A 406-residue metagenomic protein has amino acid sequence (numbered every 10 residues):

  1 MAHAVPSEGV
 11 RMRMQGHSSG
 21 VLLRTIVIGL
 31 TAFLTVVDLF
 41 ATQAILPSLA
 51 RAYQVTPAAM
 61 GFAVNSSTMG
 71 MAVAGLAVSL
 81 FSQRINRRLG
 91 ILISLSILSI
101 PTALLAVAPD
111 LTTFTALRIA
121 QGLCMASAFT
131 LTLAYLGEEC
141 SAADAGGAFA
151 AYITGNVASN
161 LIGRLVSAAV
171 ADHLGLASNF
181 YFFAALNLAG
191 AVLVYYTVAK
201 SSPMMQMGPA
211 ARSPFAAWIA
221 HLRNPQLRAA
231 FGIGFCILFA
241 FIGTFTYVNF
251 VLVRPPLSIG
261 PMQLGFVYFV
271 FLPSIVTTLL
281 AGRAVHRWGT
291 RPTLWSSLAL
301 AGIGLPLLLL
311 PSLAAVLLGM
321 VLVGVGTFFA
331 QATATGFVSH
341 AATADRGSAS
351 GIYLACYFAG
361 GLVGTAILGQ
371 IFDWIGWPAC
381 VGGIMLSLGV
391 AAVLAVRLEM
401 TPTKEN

Functional and structural regions predicted by a protein language model:
G9-S18, A199-F231: Juxtamembrane intracellular "pre-TM" segments in multi-pass secondary transporters
Q54, N86, V107-T112, S141 (+1 more regions): Helix-breaking motifs and short loop linkers at transmembrane-helix boundaries and internal kinks in secondary membrane
V73-L111: Conserved MFS/SLC helix-loop-helix module at the cytosolic interface between two early adjacent transmembrane helices
G75-N86, T277-G289, F372-D373: Helix-to-loop junctions at the C-terminal end of transmembrane segments in multipass secondary transporters
P101, T112-Q121, A314-L322: Paired small-residue
T113, A142-D144, A151-V198: Helix-loop-helix hairpin linking two adjacent transmembrane segments in secondary transporters
L117-N156: Cytoplasmic helix-loop-helix junction between adjacent transmembrane helices in 12-TM secondary transporters
R291-A334: C-terminal transmembrane helical hairpin of 12-TM major facilitator-type secondary transporters
